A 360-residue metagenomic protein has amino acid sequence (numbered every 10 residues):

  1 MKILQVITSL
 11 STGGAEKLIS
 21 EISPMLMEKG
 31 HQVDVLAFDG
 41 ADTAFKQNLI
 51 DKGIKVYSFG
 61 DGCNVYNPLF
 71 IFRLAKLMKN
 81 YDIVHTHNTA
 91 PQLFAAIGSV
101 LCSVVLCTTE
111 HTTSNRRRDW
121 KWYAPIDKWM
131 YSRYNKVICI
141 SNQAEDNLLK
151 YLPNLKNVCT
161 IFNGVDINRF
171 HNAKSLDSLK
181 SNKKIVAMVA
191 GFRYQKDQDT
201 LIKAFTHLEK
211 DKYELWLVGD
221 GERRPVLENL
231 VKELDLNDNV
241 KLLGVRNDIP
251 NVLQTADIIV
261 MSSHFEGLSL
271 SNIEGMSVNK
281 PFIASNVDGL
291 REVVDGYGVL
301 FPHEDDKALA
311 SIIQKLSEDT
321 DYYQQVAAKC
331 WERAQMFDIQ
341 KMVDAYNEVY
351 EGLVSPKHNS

Functional and structural regions predicted by a protein language model:
Q5-V65: N-terminal strand-loop element at the rim of the active site of nucleotide-sugar-dependent glycosyltransferases
G13-P24, K184, M188-H207, E222-N229 (+2 more regions): A conserved mid-protein helix/loop that constitutes part of the nucleotide-sugar donor-binding site
G30-D34, A187, Q198-K241, E318-D321 (+1 more regions): A conserved nucleotide-sugar
A37, P281-A284: Short hydrophobic beta-strand element within catalytic cores of glycosyltransferases and related nucleotide-activated
C63-V65, L69, D146-K150, L155-N157 (+3 more regions): Acidic anion/phosphate-binding donor-loop and adjacent secondary structure in glycosyltransferase catalytic cores
T86-F94, E110: Short His-centered aromatic/hydrophobic patch
V245, H264: Aromatic "clamp/platform" in nucleotide-sugar-dependent glycosyltransferases that forms part of the donor/acceptor
A284, V299-D306, K315-T320: Conserved acidic donor-binding segment of nucleotide-sugar-dependent glycosyltransferases
